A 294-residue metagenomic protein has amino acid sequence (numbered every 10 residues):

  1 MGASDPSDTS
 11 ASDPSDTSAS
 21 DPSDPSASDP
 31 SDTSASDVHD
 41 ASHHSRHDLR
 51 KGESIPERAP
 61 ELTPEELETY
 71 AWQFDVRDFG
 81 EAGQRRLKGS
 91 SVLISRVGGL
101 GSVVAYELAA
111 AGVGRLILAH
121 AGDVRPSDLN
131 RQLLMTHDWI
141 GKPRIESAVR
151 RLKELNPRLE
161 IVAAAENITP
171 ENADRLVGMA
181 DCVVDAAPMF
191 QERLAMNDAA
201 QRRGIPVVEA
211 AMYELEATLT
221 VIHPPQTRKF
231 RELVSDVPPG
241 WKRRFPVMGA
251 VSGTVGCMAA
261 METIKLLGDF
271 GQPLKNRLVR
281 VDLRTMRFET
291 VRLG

Functional and structural regions predicted by a protein language model:
M1-D8, D13-D16, D21-D24, D29-D32 (+1 more regions): Adenine nucleotide-associated cytosolic modules
